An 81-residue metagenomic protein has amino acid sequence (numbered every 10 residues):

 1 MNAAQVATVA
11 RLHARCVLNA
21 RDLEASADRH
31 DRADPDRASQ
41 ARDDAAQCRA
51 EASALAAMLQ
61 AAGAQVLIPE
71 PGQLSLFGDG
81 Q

Functional and structural regions predicted by a protein language model:
M1-A4, V66-Q81: Short intrinsically disordered terminal tails
M1-L18: Short, charge/polar-rich alpha-helical segments
R15-I68: Short, charge-rich amphipathic interface segments used for partner binding and complex assembly
